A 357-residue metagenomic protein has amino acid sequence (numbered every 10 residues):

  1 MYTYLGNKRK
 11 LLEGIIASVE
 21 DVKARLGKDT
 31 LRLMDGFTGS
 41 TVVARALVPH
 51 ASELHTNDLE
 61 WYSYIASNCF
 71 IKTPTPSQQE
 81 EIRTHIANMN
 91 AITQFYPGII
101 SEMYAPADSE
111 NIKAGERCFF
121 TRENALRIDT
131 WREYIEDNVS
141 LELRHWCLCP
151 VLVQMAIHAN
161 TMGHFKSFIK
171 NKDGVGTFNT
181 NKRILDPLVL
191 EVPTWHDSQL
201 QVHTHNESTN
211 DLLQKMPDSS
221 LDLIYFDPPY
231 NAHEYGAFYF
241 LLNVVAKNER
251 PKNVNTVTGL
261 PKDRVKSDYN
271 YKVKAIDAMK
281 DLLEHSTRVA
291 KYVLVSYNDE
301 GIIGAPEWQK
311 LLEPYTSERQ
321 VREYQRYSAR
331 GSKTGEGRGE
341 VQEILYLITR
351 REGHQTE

Functional and structural regions predicted by a protein language model:
M1-G36, V42-P49, A66, T73: S-adenosyl-L-methionine
A17, A105, S109-F238, R250-R264: SAM-dependent nucleic-acid methyltransferase catalytic core
L31, S52, D222, K291: Conserved acidic residues
L33-L47, T56-W61, D218-F238, S296: Conserved proline-anchored active-site loop of SAM-dependent methyltransferases that bridges a beta-strand
C69-F120: Conserved phosphoryl-transfer catalytic core
N231-V289: SAM-dependent methyltransferase catalytic-core segment centered on the flexible catalytic loop and adjoining short
D268-T316, Q320-Y324: Conserved Class I SAM-dependent methyltransferase catalytic core
A305-E357: Class I S-adenosyl-L-methionine
